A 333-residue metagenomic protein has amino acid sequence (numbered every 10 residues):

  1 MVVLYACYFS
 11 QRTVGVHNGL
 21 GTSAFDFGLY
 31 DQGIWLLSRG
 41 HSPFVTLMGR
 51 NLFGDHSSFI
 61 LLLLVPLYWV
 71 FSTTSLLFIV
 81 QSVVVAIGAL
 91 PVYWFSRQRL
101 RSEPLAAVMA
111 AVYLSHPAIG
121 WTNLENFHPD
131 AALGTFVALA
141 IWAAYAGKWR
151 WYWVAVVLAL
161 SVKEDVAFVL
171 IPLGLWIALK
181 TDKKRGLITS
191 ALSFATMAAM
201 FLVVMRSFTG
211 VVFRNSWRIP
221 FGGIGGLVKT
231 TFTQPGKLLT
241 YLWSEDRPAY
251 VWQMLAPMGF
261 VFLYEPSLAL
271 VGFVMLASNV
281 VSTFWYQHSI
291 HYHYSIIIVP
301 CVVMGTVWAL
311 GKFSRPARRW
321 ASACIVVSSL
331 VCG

Functional and structural regions predicted by a protein language model:
M1-V3, P104, A191-F194, K312-G333: Signature aromatic-anchored transmembrane alpha helix within multi-pass, membrane-resident enzymes that catalyze glycan
V14, D26-L52, F59-I60: Extracytosolic helix-loop segments that constitute the early lumenal/periplasmic catalytic or substrate-binding loops
S75-L100, L139: Transmembrane-helix motifs of polytopic, lipid-linked glycan transferases
P91-W94, V112, N123, A131-V156 (+2 more regions): Specific aromatic-rich, kink-prone transmembrane helix
A106-P117, V156, L160: Short helix- or helix-capping micro-motifs that position conserved polar/aromatic residues at function-defining sites
V169-A195: Perimembrane helix-loop-helix junctions
Y241, P248-L276: Hydrophobic, aromatic-rich transmembrane alpha-helices and their immediate juxtamembrane boundary segments
L270-A317: Hydrophobic/aromatic-rich transmembrane helices and adjacent perimembrane loops
